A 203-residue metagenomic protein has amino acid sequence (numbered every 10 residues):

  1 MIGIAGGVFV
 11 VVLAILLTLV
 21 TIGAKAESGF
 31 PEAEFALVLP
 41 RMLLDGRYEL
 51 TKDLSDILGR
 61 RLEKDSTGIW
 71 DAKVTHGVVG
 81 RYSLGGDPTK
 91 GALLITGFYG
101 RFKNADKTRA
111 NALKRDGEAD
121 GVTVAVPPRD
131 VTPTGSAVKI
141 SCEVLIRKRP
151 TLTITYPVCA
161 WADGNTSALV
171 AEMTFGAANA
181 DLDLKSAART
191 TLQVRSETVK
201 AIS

Functional and structural regions predicted by a protein language model:
I2-S203: Low-complexity segments enriched in small/polar residues
